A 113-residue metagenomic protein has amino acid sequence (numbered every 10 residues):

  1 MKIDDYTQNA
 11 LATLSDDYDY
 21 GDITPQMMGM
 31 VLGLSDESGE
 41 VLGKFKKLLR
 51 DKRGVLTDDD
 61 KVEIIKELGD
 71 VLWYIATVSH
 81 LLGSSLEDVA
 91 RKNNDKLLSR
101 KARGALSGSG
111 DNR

Functional and structural regions predicted by a protein language model:
M1-R113: Flexible "arm" and connector segments at domain edges
